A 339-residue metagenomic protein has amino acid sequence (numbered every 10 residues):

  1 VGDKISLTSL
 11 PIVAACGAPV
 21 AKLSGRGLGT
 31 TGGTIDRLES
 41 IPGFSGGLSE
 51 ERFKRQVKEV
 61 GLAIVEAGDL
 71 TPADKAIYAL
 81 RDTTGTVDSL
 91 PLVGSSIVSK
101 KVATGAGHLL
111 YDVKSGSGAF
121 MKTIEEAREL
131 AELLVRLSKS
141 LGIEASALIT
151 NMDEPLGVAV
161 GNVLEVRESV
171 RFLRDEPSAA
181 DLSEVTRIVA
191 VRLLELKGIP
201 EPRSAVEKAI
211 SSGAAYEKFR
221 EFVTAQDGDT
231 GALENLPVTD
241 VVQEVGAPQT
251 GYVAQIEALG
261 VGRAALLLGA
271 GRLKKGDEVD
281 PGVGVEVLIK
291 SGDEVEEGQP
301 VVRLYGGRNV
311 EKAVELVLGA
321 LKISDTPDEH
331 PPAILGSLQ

Functional and structural regions predicted by a protein language model:
V1-L28: Active-site cofactor/substrate anionic-group-binding motifs, chiefly glycine- and Lys/Arg-rich phosphate-binding loops
I5, T86-S96, K100-Q339: Well-ordered secondary-structure scaffolds
S6, S24, T31-D36, G68 (+3 more regions): Short acidic, glycine/serine/threonine-rich loops at helix termini
L23-S24, V57, V65-A67, D112-G116 (+1 more regions): Short beta-strand segments
R26-T30, I41-P42, S115-S117, M152-D153: Acidic, glycine-rich active-site loops and adjacent beta-strand->loop/helix elements that engage anionic groups
R37-A63, E132-S138, G142: A glycine-rich helix N-cap at a beta->alpha junction
R37-G47, D82-V87, F120-I124: Glycine-rich tight-turn/loop motif centered on a GG-T
K58-H108: Phosphate/diphosphate-binding glycine-rich loops and adjacent basic-rich segments that engage nucleotide
